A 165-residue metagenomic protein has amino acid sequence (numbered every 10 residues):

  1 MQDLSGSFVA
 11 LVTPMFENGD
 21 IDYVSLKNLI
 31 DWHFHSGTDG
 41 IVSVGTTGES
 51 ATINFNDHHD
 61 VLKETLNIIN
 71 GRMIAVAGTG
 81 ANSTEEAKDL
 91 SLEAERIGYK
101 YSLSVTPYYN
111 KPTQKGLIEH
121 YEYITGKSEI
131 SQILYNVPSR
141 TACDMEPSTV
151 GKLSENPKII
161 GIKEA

Functional and structural regions predicted by a protein language model:
M1-V9, T13-D144, V150: Active-site beta->alpha loop and helix N-cap motifs at the rims of alpha/beta catalytic domains
R72, N156-P157: Acidic-histidine catalytic/liganding microenvironments
S102, P157-A165: Catalytic beta/alpha-barrel core
